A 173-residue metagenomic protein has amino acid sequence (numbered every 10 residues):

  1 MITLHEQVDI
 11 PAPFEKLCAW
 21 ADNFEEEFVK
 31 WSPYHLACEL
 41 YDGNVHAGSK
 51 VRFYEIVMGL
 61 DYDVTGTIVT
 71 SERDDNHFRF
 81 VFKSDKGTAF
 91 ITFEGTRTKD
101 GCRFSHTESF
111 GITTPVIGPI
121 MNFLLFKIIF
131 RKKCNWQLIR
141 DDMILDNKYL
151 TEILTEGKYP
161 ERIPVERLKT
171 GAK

Functional and structural regions predicted by a protein language model:
M1-D42, H46, K169-K173: Hydrophobic ligand-binding cavity/cleft-lining segments
H5-Q7, D63-T65, F90-T92, T107: Well-ordered beta-strand positions in beta-sheet-rich domains
D9-P13, Y54-M58, V69, K83 (+3 more regions): Solvent-exposed residues in well-ordered beta-strands and their adjoining turns, especially edge/terminal strands
P11-E15, G43-H46, T70-N76, E94-R103: A short, structured loop/turn motif at beta-sheet edges
E39-F90, D141-K158, I163, L168-K173: Glycine-rich portal/gate segments that line the openings of hydrophobic small-molecule binding cavities
K83-D141: Beta-strand/loop substructures that line and gate deep hydrophobic ligand-binding cavities in soluble
